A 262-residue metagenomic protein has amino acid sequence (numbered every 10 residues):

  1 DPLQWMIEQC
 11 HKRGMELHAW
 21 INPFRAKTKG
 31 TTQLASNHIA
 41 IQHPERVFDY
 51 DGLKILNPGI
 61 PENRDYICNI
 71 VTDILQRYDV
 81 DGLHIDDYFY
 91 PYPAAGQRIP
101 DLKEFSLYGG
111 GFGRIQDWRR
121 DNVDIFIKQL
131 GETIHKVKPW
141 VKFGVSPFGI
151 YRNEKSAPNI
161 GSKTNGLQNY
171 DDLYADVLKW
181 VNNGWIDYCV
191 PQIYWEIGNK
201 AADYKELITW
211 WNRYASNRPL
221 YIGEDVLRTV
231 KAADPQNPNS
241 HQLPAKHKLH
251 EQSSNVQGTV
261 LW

Functional and structural regions predicted by a protein language model:
D1, G96, P100, W195 (+1 more regions): N-terminal substrate-binding region of glycoside hydrolase catalytic domains
D1, Y50-C68, G110-D124, N165-G166 (+3 more regions): The substrate-binding groove and active-site-proximal loops of carbohydrate-active enzymes, especially glycoside
P2-E8, H18-A19, F24-R77, D171-A175: Active-site-adjacent "subsite" loops/lids of carbohydrate-active enzymes
I7, H11-T28, V71, H84-Y88 (+2 more regions): Aromatic-lined carbohydrate-recognition surfaces of secreted/lumenal glycan-active proteins
C10, I67, I74, L83-D86 (+4 more regions): Conserved, mostly hydrophobic/aromatic
R25-D51, Y88-G110, S156-L167: Aromatic- and acidic-residue-enriched segments that line the glycan-binding/catalytic groove of carbohydrate-active
K136-V137, K142-V190, W195-W210, P235: Substrate-binding cleft/loops of secretory-pathway carbohydrate-active enzymes
Y174-K200, A215-W262: Substrate-binding cleft of secreted/luminal carbohydrate-active enzymes
